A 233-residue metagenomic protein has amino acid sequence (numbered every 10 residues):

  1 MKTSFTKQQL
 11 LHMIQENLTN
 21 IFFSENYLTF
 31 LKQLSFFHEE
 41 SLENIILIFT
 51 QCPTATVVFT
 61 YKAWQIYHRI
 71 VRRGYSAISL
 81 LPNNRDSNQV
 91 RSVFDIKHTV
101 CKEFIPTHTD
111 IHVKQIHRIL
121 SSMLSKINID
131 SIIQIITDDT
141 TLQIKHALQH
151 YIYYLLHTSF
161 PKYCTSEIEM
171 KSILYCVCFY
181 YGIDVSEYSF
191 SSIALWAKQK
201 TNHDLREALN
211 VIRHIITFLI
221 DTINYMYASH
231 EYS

Functional and structural regions predicted by a protein language model:
M1-S233: N-terminal accessory/interface modules of nucleic-acid-binding and processing proteins
